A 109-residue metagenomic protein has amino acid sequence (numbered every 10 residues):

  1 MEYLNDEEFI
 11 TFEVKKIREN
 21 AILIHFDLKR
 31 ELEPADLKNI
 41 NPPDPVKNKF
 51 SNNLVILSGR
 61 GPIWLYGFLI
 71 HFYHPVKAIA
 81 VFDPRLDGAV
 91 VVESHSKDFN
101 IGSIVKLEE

Functional and structural regions predicted by a protein language model:
M1-N52, F68-E109: Long, low-complexity, Lys/Arg-enriched
N53-L57: Generic beta-sheet signal
S58-Y66, L86: Gly/Ser/Thr-rich loops at beta-strand to alpha-helix junctions that form or flank small-molecule/cofactor-binding
